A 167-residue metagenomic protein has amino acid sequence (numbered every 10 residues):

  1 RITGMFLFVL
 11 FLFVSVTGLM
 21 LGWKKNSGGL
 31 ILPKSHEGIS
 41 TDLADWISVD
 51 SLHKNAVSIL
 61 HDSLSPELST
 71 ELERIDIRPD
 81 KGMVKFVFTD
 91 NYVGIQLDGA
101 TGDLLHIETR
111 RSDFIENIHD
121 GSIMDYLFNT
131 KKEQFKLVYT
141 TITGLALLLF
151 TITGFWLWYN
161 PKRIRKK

Functional and structural regions predicted by a protein language model:
R1-K167: Conserved histidines in hydrophobic membrane contexts and catalytic metal-binding motifs
